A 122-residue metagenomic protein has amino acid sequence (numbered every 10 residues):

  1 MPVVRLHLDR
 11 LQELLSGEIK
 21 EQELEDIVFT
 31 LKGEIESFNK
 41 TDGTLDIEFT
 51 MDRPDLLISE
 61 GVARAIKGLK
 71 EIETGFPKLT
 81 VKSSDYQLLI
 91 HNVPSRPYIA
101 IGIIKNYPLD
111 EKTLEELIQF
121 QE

Functional and structural regions predicted by a protein language model:
M1-E122: Phosphate-rich ligand and nucleic-acid binding surfaces
